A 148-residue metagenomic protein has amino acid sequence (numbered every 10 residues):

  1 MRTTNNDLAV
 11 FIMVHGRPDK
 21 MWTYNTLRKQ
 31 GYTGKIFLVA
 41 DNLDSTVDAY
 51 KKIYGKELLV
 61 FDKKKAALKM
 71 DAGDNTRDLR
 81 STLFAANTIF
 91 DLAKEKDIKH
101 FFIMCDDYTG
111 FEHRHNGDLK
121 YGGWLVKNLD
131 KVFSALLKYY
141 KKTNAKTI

Functional and structural regions predicted by a protein language model:
M1-K29: N-proximal low-complexity "stem/linker" segments adjacent to membrane-targeting elements
R2, T26, T33, K52-G55: Polar low-complexity intrinsically disordered regions
R2-N6, Q30-Y32, K94-E95, K141-T143: Flexible, charged surface loops at secondary-structure boundaries
N25-Q30, T88-L92, A135-Y139: A generic secondary-structure signal
T33, K99, K146: Short acidic/polar active-site loop segments enriched in Thr and Asp
I36-D41: Short internal beta-strands
N42-F102, T109-L125: Active-site-proximal specificity loops/subdomain of glycosyltransferases
T109-I148: Conserved catalytic core of nucleotide-sugar-dependent glycosyltransferases
